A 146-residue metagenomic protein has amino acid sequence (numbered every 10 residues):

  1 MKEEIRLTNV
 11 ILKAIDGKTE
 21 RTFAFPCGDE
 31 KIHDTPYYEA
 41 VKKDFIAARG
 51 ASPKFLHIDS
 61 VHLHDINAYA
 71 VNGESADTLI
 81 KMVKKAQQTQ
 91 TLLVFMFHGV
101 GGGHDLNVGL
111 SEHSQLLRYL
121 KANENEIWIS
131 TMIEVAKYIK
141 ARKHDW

Functional and structural regions predicted by a protein language model:
M1-K81, E112, K140: Catalytic domains of cell-wall/extracellular-matrix polysaccharide-remodeling enzymes, centered on de-N-acetylation
K13, F45-S60, I80-Q87, L92-W146: C-terminal domain-boundary segment and adjacent tail
